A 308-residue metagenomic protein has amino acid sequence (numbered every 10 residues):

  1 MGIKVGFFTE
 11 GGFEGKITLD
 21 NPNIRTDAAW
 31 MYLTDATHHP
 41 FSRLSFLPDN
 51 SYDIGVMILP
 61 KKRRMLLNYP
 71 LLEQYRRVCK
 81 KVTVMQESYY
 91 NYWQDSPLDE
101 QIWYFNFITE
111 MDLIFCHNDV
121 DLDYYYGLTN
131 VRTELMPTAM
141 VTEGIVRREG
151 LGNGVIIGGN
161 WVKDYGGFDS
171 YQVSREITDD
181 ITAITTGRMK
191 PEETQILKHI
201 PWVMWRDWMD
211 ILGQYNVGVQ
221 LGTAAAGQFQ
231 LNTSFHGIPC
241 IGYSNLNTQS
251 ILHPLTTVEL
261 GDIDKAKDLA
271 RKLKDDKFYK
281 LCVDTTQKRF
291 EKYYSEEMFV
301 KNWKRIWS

Functional and structural regions predicted by a protein language model:
M1-L72, R77-C79, Y124-Y125, L255-E259 (+2 more regions): N-terminal pre-catalytic "stem/leader" segment of glycosyltransferase-like enzymes
I17-P22, V141-K198, W202-W205: Conserved catalytic-core segment of nucleotide-activated headgroup transferases in glycan assembly
S96-I114: Membrane-proximal helix-turn-helix segments that form the acceptor-binding/catalytic region of lipid-linked
D112-Y124, N130-I145: Donor nucleotide-sugar binding/catalytic pocket of nucleotide-sugar-dependent glycosyltransferases
G213-A225, I238: Acidic donor-binding loop of glycosyltransferase active sites
P239-Y243: Short hydrophobic beta-strand element within catalytic cores of glycosyltransferases and related nucleotide-activated
Q249-R271: Change "using UDP/GDP/dTDP sugars" to "using nucleotide sugars
K274-S308: A charged, aromatic-enriched C-terminal amphipathic alpha-helix characteristic of glycosyltransferases across folds
